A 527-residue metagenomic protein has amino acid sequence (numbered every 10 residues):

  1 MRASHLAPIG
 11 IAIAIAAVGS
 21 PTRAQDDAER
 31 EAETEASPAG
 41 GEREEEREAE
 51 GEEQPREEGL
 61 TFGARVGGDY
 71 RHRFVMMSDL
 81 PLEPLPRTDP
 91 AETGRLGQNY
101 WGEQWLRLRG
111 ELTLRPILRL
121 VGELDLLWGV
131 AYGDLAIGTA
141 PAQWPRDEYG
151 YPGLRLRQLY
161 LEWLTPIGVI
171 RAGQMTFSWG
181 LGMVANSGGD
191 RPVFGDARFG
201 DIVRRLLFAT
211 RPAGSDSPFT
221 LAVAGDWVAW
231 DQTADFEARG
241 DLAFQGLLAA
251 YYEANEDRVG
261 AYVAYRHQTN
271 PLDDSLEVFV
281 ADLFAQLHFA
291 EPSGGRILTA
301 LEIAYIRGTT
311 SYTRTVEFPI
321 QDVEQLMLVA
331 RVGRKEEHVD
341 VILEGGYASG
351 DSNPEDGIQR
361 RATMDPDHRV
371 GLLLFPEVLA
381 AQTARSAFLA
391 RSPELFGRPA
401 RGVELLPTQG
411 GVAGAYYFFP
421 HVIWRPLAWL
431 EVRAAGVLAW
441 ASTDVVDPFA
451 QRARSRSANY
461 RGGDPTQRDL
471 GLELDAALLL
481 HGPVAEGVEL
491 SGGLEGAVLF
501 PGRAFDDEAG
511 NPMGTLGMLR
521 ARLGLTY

Functional and structural regions predicted by a protein language model:
P21-I117, E123, E337, V341 (+4 more regions): N-terminal periplasmic/intermembrane-space "pro-region" immediately following the signal or transit peptide
F62, Y100-Q104, P152-R157, G200-R204 (+7 more regions): Residues that define the transmembrane beta-barrel architecture of outer-membrane proteins
V66-G68, G122, I170-A172, L221-V223 (+9 more regions): Membrane-embedded beta-strand positions of outer-membrane beta-barrel proteins
H72-S78, L124-V130, I167, T176-S178 (+10 more regions): Transmembrane beta-strands of outer-membrane beta-barrel pores
P84-Q104, L112-L161, T165-P166, W179-D196 (+7 more regions): Surface-exposed loop and membrane-interface regions of Gram-negative outer-membrane beta-barrel proteins
L108-L112, Q158-W163, L206-T210, L247-Y252 (+7 more regions): Residues on the lipid-exposed face of transmembrane beta-strands in outer-membrane beta-barrel proteins
P116-L120, I167-I170, G214-L221, N255-A261 (+4 more regions): Repeated loop/turn-to-beta-strand initiation elements of outer-membrane beta-barrel proteins
I137-A140, G308-H421, D447-G463: Extracellular/periplasmic loop regions
